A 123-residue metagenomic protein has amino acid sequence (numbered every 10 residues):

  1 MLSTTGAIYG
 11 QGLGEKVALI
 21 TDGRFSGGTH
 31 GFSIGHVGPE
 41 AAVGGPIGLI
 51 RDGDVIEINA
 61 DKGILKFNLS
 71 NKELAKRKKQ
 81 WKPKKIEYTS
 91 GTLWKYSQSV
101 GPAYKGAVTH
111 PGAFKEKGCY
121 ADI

Functional and structural regions predicted by a protein language model:
M1-I123: Feature captures the catalytic cores and cofactor-binding loops of soluble hydro-lyases/lyases that act on carboxylate
